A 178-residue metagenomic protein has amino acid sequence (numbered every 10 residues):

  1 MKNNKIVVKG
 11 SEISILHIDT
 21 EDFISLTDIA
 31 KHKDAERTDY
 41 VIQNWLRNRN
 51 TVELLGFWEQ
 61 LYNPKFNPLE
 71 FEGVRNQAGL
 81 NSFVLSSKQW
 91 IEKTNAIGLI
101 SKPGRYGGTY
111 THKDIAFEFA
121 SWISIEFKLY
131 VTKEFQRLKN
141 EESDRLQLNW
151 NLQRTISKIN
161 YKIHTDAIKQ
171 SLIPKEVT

Functional and structural regions predicted by a protein language model:
M1-K175: An anion-engaging/catalytic patch
